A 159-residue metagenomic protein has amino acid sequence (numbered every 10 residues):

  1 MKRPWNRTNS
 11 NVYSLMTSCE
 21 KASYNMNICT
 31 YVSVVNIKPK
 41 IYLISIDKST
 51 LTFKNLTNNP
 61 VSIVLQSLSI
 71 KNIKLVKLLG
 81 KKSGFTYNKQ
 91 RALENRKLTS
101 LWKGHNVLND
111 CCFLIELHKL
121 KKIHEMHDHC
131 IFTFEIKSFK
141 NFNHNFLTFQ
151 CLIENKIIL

Functional and structural regions predicted by a protein language model:
M1-L159: Basic, polyanion-binding surface patches
